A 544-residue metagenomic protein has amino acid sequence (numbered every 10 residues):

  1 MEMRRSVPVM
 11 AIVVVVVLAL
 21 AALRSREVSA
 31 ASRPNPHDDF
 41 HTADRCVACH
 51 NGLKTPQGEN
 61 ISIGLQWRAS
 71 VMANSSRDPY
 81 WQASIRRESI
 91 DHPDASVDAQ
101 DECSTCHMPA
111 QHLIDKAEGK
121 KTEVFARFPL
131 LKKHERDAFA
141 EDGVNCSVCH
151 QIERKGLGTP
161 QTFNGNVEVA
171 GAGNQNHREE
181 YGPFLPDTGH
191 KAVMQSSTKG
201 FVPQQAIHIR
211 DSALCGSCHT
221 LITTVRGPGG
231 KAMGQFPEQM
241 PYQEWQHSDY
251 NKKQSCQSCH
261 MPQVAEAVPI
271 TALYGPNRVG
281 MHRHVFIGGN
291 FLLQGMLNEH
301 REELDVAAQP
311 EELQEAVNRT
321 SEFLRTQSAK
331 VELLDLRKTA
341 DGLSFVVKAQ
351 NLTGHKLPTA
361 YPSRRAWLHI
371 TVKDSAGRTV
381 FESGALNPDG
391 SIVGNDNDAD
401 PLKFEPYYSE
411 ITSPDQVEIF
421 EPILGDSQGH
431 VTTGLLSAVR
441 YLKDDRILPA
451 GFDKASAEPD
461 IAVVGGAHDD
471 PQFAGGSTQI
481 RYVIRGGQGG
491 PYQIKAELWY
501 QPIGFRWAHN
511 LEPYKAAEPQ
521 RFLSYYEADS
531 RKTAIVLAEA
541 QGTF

Functional and structural regions predicted by a protein language model:
E2-I12: Bacterial N-terminal signal peptides that target proteins for export
A11-A21: Bacterial N-terminal signal peptides
E27-Q57: N-terminal module-boundary/linker segments of secreted carbohydrate-active enzymes
P36-D39, A43-D44, S96, Q100 (+3 more regions): Residues immediately within or flanking Cys/His clusters that coordinate Zn2+ in small zinc-binding modules
L53-I90, K120-A462, H468-A474, I480-G486 (+1 more regions): Primarily the internal scaffold of c-type cytochrome electron-transfer domains, especially repeated/multiheme c-type
T105, P109-K116, A126: Conserved, well-structured interaction surfaces
G489-P491: Extracellular Ig-like/FN3 beta-sandwich strand-entry sites
